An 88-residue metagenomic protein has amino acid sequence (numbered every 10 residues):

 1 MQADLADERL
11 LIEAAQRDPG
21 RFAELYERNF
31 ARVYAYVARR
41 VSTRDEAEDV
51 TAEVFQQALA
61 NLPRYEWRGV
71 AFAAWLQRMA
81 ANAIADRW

Functional and structural regions predicted by a protein language model:
M1-L10: Extreme N-terminal regulatory/targeting segments of RNA polymerase sigma factors
I12-A35, L59: A short, charge-rich alpha-helical start-of-domain segment used by transcription regulators
Q16, R39-R44, E53-V70: Sigma70-family region 2
A23-E24, A35, D45-D49, A74: Residue-level preference for short helical/loop micro-motifs built around acidic side chains
L25-R28, R68, M79: Residue-level signal for short amphipathic helical patches enriched in basic/charged and nearby hydrophobic residues
V33, V37, L62, L76-W88: Hydrophobic-face residues of short alpha-helical interaction/recognition segments
D49-Q56, V70-N82: Structural recognition of an alpha-helix C-terminal capping motif at a helix-to-coil junction
